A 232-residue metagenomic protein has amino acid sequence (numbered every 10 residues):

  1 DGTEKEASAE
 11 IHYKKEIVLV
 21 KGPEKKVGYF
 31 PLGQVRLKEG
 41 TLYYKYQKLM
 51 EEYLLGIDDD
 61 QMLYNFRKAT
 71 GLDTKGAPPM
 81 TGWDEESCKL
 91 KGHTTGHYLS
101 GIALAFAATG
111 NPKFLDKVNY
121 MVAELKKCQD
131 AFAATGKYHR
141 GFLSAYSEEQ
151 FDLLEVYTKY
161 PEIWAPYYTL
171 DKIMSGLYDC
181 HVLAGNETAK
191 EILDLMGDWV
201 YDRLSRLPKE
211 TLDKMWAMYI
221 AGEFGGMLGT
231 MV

Functional and structural regions predicted by a protein language model:
G2-V232: Glycan-recognition and catalytic cores of secretory/periplasmic carbohydrate-active enzymes
